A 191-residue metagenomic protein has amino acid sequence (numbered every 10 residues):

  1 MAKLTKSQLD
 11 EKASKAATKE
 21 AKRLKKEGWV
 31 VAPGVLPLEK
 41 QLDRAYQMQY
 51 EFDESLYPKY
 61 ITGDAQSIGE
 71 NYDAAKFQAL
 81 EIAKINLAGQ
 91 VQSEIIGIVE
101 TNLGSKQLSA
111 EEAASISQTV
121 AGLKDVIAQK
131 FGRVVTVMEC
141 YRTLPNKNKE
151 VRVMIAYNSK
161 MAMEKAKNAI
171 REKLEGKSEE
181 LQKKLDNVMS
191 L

Functional and structural regions predicted by a protein language model:
M1-L191: Domain-level marker for long, solvent-exposed, non-transmembrane regions
